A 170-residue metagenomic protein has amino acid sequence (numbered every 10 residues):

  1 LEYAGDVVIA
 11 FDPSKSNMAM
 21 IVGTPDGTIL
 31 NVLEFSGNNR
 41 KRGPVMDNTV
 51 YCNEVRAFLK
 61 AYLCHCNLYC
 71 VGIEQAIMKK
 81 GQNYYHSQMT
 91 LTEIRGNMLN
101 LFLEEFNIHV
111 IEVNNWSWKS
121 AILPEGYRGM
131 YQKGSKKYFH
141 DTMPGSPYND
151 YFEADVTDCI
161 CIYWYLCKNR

Functional and structural regions predicted by a protein language model:
L1-R170: Phosphate- and other anionic-substrate recognition elements at nucleic-acid/protein interfaces
